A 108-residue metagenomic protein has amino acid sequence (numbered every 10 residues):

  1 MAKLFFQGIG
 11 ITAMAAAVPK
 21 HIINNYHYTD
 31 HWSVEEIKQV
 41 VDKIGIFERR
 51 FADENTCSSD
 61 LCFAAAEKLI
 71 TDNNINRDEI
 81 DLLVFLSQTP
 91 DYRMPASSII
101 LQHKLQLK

Functional and structural regions predicted by a protein language model:
M1-V84, H103-Q106: Conserved "HGTGT" condensation-loop signature of ketosynthase/thiolase-family condensing enzymes that catalyze
V84-K108: Active-site-proximal gating segment of KS-fold condensing enzymes and close homologs
